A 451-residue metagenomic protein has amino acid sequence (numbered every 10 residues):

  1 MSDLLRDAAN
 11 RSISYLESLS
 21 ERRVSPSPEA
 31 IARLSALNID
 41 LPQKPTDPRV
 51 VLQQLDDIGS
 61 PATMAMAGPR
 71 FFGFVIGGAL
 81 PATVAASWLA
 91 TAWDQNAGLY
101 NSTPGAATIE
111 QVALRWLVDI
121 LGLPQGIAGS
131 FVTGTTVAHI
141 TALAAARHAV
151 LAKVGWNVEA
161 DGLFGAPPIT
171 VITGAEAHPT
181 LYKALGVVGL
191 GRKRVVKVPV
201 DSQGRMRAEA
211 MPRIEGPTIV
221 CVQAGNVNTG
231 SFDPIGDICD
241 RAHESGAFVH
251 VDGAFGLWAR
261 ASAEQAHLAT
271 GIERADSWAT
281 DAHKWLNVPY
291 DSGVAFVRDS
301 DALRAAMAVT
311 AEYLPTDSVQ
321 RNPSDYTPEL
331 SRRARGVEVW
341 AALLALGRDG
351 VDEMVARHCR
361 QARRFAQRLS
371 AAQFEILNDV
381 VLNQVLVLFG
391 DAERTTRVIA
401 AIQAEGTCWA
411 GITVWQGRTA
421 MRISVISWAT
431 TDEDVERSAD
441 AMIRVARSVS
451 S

Functional and structural regions predicted by a protein language model:
M1, S245, W415-S451: PLP-dependent enzyme catalytic core of the Aspartate aminotransferase-like
M1-G126, T430, A441-M442: N-terminal entrance/gating region of PLP-dependent enzymes' catalytic architecture
P81-A166, T170-G174, T180: Well-ordered mid-protein domain cores that form the structural environment of catalytic cofactors
A138-R304: Conserved PLP-enzyme active-site core in the AAT-like
N226, T270-A372, L377-D379: Active-site C-terminal subdomain of aminotransferase-like
C239, H243, S370, Q403: Anion (oxyanion) recognition and catalysis
E375-I402: Conserved PLP-binding catalytic core of the aspartate aminotransferase-like
D379, Q384, E405-R422: Conserved PLP cofactor-binding pocket of PLP-dependent enzymes
